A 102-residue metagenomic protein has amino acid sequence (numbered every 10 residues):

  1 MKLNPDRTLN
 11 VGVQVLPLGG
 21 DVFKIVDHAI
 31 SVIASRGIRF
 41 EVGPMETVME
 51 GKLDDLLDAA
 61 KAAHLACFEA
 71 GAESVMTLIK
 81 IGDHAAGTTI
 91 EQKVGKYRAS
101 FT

Functional and structural regions predicted by a protein language model:
M1-T102: Charge-rich, low-complexity N-terminal segments
